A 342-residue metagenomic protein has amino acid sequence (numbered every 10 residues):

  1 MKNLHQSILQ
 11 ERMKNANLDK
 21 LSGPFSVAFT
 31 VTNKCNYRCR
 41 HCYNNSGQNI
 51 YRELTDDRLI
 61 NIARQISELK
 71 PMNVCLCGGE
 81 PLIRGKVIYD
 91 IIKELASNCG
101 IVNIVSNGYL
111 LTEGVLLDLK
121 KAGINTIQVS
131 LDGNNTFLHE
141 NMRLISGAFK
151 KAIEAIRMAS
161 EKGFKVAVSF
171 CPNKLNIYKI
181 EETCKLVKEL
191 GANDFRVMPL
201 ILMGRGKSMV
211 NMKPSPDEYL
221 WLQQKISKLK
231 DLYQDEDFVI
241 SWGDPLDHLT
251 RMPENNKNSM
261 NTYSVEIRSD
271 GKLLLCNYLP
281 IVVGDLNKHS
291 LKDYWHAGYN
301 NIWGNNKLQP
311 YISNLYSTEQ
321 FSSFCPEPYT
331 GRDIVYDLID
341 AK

Functional and structural regions predicted by a protein language model:
K2-T126, P214, E218, L222: Conserved alpha-helical substructure of the radical SAM core
N3-D19, K272-L273, N277-K342: Flexible mid-to-C-terminal extensions adjoining Fe-S/redox cofactors in radical SAM and related proteins
S22, L69, A122, L190 (+2 more regions): Structured loop/turn residues at beta-strand edges in well-structured enzyme cores
L54, K120-A122, D132, F137-N261 (+2 more regions): Radical SAM enzyme [4Fe-4S]-AdoMet core and its adjacent flexible, acidic and glycine-rich loops/tails across
